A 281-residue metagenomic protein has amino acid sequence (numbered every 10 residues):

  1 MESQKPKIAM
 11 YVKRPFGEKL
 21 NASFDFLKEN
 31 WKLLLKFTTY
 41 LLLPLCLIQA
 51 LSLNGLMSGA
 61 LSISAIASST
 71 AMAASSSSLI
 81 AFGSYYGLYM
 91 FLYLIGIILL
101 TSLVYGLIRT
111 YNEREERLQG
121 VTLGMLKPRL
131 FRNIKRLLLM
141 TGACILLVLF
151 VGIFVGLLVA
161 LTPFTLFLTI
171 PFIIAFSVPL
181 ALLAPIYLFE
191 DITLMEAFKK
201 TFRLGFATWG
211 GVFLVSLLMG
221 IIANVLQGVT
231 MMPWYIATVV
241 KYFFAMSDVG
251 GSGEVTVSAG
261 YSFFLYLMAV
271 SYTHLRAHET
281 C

Functional and structural regions predicted by a protein language model:
E2-L53, M57, F172-S247: Nonpolar helix-loop interface/hinge motif
F26-L27, L79, K127-L130, L204-F206 (+1 more regions): Helix-boundary and loop/linker segments of multi-pass membrane transporters
L35, A81-F91, I108-E116, T165-L168 (+1 more regions): Hydrophobic alpha-helical transmembrane segments
I48-Y93, V148-I173, Q227-Y272: Membrane-helix interface segments in multi-pass membrane proteins
Y85-Y93, G124-V148: Alpha-helical membrane-spanning segments of integral membrane proteins, especially the hydrophobic core of TM bundles
L94-I98: Long, hydrophobic alpha-helical segments
L99-F131: Hydrophobic transmembrane alpha-helix segments characteristic of membrane transport and insertion machinery
H274-C281: Single conserved hydrophobic/aromatic residue that forms the stacking wall/gate of nucleotide- or nucleobase-binding
